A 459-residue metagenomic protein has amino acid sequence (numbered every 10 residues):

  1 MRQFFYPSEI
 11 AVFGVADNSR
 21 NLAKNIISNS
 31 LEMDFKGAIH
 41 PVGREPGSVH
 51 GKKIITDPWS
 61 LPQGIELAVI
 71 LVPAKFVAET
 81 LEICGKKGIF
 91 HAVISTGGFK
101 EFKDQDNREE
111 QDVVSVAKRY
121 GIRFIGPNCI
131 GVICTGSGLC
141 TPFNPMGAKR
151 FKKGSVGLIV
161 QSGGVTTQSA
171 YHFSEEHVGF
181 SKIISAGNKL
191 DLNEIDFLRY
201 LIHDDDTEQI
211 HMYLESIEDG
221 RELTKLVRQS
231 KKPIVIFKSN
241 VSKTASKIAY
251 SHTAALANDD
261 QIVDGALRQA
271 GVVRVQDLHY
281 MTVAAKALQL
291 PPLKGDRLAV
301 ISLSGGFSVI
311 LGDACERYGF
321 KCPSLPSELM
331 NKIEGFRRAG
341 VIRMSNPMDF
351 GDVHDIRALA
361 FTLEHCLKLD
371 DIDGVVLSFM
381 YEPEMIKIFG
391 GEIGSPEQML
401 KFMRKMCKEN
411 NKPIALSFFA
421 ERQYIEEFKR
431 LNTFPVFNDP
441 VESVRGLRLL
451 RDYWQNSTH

Functional and structural regions predicted by a protein language model:
M1-H459: Catalytic-core regions of core metabolic enzymes, especially those transforming organic acids/acyl-group intermediates
